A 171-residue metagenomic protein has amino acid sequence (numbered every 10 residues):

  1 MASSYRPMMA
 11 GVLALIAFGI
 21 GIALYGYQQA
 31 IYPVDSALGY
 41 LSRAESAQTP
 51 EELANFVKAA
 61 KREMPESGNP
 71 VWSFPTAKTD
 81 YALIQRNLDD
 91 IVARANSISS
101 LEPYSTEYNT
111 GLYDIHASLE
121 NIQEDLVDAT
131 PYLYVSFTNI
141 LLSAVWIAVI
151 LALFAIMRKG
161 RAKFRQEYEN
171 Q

Functional and structural regions predicted by a protein language model:
M1-A37, T138-R161: Hydrophobic secretory-pathway targeting helix
M1-Y5, Q166-Q171: Short, Lys/Arg-enriched, disordered terminal segments
G39-Q123: Long, solvent-exposed extracytoplasmic domains/loops
D89-A148, F154-N170: Membrane-proximal, non-transmembrane alpha-helical segments
